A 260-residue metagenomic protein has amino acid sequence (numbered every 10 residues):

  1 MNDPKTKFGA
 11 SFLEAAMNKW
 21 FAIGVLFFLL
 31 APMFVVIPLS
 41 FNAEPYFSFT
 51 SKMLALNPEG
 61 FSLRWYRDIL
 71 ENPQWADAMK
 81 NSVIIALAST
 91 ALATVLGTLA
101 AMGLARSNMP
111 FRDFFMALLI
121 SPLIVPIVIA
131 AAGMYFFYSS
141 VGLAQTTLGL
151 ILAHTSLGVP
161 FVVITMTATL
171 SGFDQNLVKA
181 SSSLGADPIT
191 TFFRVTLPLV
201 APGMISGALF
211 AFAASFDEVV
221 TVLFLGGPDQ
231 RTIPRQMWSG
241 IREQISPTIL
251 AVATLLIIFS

Functional and structural regions predicted by a protein language model:
M1-L39: N-terminal signal-anchor/first transmembrane alpha helix
N2-L13, I85-L119, A132, F136 (+2 more regions): Transmembrane-helix boundary motif in ABC transporter permease subunits
T6-A15, E44-F47, G60-Q74, F216-S260: Interhelical loop and adjacent transmembrane-helix boundary motif in polytopic membrane transport permeases
F8, T50-P58, L63, F111-R112 (+3 more regions): Membrane-interfacial helix termini and adjacent extracytoplasmic/periplasmic loops of multi-pass transporters
L30-M33, T155, V163-Q175, A186-D217: Transmembrane alpha-helices
M33-P45, N81, A130-V141, L209-A214 (+3 more regions): A structural signal for multi-pass alpha-helical bundles of membrane permease subunits that mediate small-molecule
A76, K80, I84-L96, A100 (+5 more regions): Hydrophobic alpha-helical transmembrane segments of multipass integral membrane proteins, especially permease/channel
D77-N81, F136-T165, A201-G203, A208 (+1 more regions): Loop-to-helix entry region at the N-terminal start of transmembrane alpha-helices in multi-pass membrane transporters
